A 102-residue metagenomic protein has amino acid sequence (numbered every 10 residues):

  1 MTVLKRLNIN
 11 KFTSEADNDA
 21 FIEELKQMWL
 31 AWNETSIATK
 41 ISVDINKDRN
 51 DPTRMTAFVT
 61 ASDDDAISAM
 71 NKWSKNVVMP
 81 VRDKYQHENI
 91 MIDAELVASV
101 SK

Functional and structural regions predicted by a protein language model:
L4-K11, I41-S74: Short, well-ordered beta-strand segments in beta-rich or mixed alpha/beta enzyme and ligand-binding folds
K11-F12, E88: A periodicity- and composition-biased signal for non-globular, repetitive helical segments
E15-S42, S74-R82: Short amphipathic alpha-helical segments
D17, T35-S36, S62, S68 (+1 more regions): Serine/threonine-rich low-complexity intrinsically disordered regions
N18-A20, I67-A69, S101-K102: Short acidic, gly/pro-rich beta-turn/loop elements at beta-sheet edges and active-site/ligand-binding grooves
S36-T56, V78-K102: Glycine-rich beta-strand-turn "strand-cap" elements at beta-sheet edges
